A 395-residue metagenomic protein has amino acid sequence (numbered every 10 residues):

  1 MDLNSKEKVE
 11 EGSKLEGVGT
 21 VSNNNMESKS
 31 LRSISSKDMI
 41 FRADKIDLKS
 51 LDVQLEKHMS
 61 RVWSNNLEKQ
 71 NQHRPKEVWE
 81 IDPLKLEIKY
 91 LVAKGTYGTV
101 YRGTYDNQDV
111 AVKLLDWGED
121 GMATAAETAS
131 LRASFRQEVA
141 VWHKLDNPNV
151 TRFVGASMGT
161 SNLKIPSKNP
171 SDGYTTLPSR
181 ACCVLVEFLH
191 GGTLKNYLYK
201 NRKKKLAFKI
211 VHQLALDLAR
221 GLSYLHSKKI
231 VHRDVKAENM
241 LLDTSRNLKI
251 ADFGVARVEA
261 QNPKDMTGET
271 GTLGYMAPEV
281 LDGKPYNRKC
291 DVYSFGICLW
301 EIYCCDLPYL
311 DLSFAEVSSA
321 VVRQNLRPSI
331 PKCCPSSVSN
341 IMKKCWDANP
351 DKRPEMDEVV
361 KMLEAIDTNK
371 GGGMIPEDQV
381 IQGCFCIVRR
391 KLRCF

Functional and structural regions predicted by a protein language model:
K89-V100: Protein kinase glycine-rich loop
G155-A156: A short, aromatic-enriched beta-strand patch in the conserved N-lobe beta-sheet of the protein kinase catalytic domain
S161-E187, K195-N196: A conserved loop-to-beta-strand element in the N-lobe of protein kinase catalytic cores that borders the ATP-binding
D291: Conserved catalytic-loop aspartate of Hanks-type protein kinases
